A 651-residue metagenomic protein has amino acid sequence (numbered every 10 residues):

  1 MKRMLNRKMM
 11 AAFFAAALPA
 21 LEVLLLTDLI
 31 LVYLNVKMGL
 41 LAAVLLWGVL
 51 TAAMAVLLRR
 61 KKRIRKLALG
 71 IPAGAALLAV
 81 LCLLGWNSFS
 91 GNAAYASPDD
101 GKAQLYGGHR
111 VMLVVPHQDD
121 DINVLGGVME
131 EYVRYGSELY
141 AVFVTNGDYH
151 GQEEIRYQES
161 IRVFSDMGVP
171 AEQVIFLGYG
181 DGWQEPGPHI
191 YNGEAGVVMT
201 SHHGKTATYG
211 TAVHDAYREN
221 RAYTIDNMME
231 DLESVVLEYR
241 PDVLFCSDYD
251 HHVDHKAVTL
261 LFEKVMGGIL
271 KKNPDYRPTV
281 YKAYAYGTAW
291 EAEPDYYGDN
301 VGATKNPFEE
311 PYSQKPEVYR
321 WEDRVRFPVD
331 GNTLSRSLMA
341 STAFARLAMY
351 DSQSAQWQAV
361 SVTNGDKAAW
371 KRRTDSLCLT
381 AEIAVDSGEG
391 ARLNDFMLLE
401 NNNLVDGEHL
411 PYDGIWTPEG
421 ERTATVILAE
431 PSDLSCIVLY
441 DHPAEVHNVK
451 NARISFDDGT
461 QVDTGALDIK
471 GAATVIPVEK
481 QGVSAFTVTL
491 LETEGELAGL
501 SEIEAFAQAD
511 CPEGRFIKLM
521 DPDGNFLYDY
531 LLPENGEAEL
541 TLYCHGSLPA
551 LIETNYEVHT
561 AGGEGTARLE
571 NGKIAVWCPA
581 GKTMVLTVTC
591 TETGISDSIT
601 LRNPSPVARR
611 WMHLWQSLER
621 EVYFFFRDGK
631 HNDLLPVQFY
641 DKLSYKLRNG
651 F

Functional and structural regions predicted by a protein language model:
M9, L18-L57, A68-L260, K264-D275: Active-site beta-strand->loop->alpha-helix modules in alpha/beta enzyme cores, enriched in Gly/His/Asp(Glu)
M9-F14, E22-W47, L57, A79-Y95 (+4 more regions): C-terminal accessory domains and tails appended to enzymatic cores
R372-P431, H442-V449, E502-F516, Y556: Disordered, acidic Ser/Thr/Pro-rich linker "stalks" and the adjacent N-terminal cap of the next globular domain
E419-E421, P443-A509: Trp- and acidic/polar-enriched beta-sheet ligand-binding modules for extracellular glycan and matrix recognition
L519, A550-G563: Change to "...patches in solvent-exposed regions of secreted, membrane-anchored, or virion-exposed structural
N525-Y528, E557-G572: Low-complexity "stalk/linker" and mucin-like segments enriched in Ser/Thr/Pro/Ala/Gly
K573-A580: Extracellular/luminal low-complexity segments enriched in Ser/Thr/Pro
I595-P604: Edge beta-strands of extracellular beta-sandwich domains
